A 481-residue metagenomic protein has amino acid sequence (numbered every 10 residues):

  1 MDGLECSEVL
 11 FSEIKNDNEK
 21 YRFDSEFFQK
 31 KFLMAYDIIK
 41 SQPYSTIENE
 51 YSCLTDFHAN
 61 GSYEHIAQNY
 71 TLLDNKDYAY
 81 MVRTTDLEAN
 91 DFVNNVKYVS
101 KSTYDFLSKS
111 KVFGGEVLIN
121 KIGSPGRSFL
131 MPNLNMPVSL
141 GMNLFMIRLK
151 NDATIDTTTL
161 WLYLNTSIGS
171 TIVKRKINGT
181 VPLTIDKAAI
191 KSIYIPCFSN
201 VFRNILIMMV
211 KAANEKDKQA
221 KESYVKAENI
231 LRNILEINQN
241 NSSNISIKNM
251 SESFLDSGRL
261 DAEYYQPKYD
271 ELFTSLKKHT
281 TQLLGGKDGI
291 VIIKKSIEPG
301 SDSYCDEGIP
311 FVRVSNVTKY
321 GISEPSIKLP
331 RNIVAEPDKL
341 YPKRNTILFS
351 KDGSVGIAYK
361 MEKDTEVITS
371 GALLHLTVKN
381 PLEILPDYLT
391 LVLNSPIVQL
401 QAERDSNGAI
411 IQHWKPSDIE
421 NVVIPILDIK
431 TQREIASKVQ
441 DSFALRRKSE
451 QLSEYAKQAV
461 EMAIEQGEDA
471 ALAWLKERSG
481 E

Functional and structural regions predicted by a protein language model:
M1-I66, S199-I297, I429-E481: Non-catalytic DNA-recognition/assembly elements of restriction-modification systems
E48-Y70, T85-G114, L283-G300, S315-R344: Sequence-specific dsDNA recognition surfaces
N69-A79, E88-D91, N95-Y98, S110-V112 (+5 more regions): Short, surface-exposed loop/turn microsegments at beta-strand edges and helix-strand junctions
Y80-R83, V117-N120, P310-R313, P342 (+1 more regions): Short hydrophobic-aromatic micro-motifs
R83, S108-S110, K121-Y163, D338 (+1 more regions): A short beta-sheet element
L130, N135, T158, G169-K176 (+2 more regions): Conserved, well-structured beta-alpha core segment at the onset of a catalytic domain
P137-F145, N178-V201, V367-L374, G408-T431: A short glycine-rich beta-alpha junction/loop motif
T157-I185, D387-W414: Short, positively charged
